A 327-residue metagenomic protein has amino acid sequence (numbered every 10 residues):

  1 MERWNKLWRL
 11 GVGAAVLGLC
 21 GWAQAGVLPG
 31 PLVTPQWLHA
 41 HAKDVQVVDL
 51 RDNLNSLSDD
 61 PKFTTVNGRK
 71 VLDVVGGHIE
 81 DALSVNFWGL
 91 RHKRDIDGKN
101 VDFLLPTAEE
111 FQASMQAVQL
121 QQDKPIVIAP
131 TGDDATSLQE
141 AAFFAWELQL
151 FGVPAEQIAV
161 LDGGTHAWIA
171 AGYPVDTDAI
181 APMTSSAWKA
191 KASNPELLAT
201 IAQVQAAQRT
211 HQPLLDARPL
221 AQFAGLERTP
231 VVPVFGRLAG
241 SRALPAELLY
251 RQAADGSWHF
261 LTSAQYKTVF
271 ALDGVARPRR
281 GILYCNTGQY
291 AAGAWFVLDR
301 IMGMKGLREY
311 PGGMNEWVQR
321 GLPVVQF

Functional and structural regions predicted by a protein language model:
E2-V12: Bacterial N-terminal signal peptides that target proteins for export
R3, L19-G21, Y284: The N-terminal extracellular segments of secreted preproproteins, especially immediately downstream of signal
G11-G21: Bacterial N-terminal signal peptides
Q24-F327: Cytosolic catalytic domains that perform sulfur/thiol-centered chemistry
